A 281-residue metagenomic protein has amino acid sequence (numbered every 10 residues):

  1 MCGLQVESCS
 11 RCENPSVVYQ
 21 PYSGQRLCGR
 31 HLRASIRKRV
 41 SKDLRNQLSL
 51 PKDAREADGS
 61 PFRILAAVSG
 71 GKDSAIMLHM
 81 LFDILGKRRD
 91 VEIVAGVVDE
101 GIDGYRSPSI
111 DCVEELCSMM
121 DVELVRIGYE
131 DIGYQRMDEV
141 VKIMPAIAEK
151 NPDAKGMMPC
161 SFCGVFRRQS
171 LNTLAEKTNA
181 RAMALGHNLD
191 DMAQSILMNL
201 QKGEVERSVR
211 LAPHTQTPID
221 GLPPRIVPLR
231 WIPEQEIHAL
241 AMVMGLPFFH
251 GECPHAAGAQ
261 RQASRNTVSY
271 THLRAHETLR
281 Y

Functional and structural regions predicted by a protein language model:
C2-H214, E234-E236, M242-V243: ATP-dependent adenylation/nucleotidyltransferase module used to activate substrates
P51-D53, F248-C253: Short, surface-exposed acidic
G128-E130, R230, E252-P254: Acidic carboxylate-rich catalytic motifs and surrounding loops in phosphoryl-/glycosyl-chemistry enzymes
L211-A212, E252-A257: Short, acidic/turn-prone active-site loops that include or flank metal/cofactor- and phosphate-binding residues
H214-F249, R265-Y270: Metal-dependent de-N-acetylase/amidase catalytic core
A241, H255-Q262: RNase H-like two-metal-ion nuclease catalytic core shared by retroviral integrases and related mobile-element nucleases
T271-Y281: Conserved small/polar residues in nucleotide/adenosyl-binding loops
